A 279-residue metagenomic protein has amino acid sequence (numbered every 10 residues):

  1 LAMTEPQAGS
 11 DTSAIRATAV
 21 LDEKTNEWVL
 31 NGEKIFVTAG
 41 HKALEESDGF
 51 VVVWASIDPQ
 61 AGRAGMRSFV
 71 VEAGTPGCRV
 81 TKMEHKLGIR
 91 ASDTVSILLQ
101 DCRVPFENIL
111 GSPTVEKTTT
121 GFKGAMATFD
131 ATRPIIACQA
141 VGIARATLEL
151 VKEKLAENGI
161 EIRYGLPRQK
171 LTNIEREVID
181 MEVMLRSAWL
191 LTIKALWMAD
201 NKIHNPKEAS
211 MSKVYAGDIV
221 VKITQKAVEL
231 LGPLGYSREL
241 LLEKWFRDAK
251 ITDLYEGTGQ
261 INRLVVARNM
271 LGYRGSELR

Functional and structural regions predicted by a protein language model:
L1-T4: A short, Trp-centered hydrophobic/proline-enriched beta-strand micro-motif
Q7-S10, H41-L44, D58-Q60, K86-D93: Short Gly/Pro-enriched turn/cap motifs at secondary-structure boundaries
A17-V20: A structural signal for short hydrophobic beta-strand segments in well-ordered beta-sheet cores
N26-E27, N31-R79: A short core secondary-structure module
S68, R79-R186, T252, R268 (+1 more regions): Glycine-rich beta->alpha junctions and the first turn(s) of the following alpha-helix
L155-I160, Y164-L166, E182-Y215, V228-Y236: C-terminal helix-coil-helix/basic helical segment that borders enzyme active sites and/or dimer interfaces and provides
I219-A227: Hydrophobic alpha-helical segments of membrane proteins
L231-R279: Glycine-rich phosphate/cofactor-binding loops in nucleotide/flavin-utilizing enzymes
